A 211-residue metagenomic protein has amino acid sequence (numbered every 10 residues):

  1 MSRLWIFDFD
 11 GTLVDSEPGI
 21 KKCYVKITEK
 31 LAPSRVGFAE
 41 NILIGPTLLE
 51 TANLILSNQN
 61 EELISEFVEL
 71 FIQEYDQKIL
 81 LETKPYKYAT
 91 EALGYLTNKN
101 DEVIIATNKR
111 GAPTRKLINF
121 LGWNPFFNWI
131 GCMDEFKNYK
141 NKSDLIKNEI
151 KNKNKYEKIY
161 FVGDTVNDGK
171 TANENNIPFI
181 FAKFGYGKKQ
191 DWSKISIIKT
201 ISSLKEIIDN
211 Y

Functional and structural regions predicted by a protein language model:
S2-E91: N-terminal helical cap/lid subdomain that shapes the substrate entry/recognition surface in HAD-like hydrolases
L4, N141-G169: Conserved Lys-Pro-Asp/Glu-containing loop-to-beta segment of HAD-superfamily phosphomonoesterases, centered on
T12, T107-K109: Conserved phosphate-coupling serine/threonine residues in phosphotransfer and NTP-handling enzymes
S34, N124-N128, Y156, I198: Conserved H-loop
E40, N124-Y139: A short, structured active-site edge motif that brings together acidic residues
Q77-I105, A112-R115, K140-S143: Short, acidic loop-to-helix structural element flanking the phosphoryl-transfer center in phosphate-processing enzymes
N98-D101, N152-K158, Y211: Glycine-rich phosphate-binding loop signature in dinucleotide/nucleotide-binding domains
F161-K199: Acidic, Mg2+-coordinating phosphoryl-transfer loop and its flanking beta/alpha structural elements, shared across
